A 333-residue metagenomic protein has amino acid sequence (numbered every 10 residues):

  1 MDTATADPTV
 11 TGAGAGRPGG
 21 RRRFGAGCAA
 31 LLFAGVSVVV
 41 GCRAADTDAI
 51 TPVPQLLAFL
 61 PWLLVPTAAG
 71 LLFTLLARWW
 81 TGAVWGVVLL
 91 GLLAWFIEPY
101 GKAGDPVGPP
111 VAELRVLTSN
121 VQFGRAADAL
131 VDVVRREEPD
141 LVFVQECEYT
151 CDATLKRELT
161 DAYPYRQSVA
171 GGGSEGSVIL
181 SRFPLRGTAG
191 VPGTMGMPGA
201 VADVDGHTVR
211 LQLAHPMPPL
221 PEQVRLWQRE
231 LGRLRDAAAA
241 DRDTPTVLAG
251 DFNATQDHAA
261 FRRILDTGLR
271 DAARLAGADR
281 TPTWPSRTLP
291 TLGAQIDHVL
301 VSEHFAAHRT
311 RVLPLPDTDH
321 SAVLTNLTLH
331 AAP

Functional and structural regions predicted by a protein language model:
D2-R157, A331-P333: N-terminal, active-site-proximal structural segment of metallo-dependent hydrolase catalytic domains
V116, Q122-R135, V144-P333: Soluble catalytic domains of enzymes that build or remodel membrane lipids, polysaccharides, and related
